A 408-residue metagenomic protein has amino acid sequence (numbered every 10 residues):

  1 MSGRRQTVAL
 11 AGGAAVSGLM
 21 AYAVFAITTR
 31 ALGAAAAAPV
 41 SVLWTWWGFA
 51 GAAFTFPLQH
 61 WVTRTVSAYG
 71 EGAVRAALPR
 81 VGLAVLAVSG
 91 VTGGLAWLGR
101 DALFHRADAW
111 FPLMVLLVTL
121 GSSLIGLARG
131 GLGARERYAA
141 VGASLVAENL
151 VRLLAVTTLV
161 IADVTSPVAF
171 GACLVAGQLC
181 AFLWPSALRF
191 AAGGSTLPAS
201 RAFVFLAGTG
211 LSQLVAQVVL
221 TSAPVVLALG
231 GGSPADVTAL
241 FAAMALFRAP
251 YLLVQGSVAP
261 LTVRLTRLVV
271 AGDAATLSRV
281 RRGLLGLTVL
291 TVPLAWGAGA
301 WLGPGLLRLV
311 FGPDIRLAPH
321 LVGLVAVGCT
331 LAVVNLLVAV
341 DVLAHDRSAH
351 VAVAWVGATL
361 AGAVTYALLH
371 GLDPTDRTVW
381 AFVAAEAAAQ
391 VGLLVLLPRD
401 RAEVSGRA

Functional and structural regions predicted by a protein language model:
S2-Q59, A207-P234, F382: Signature of the first transmembrane helix
G3, A139-A143, P167-L174, C180-T221 (+3 more regions): Interhelical loop/hinge segments that connect adjacent transmembrane helices in multipass membrane
R5-S17, A21, L43-G48, A52-R100 (+3 more regions): Membrane-water interface segments that mark the loop-to-transmembrane alpha-helix transition
A34-A35, G99-V115, P234, W301-T330: Interfacial segments at transmembrane-helix termini and the short loops linking adjacent helices
W44-A52, A216, G231, A235 (+3 more regions): Transmembrane helix-bundle signature of multi-pass secondary active exporters and lipid flippases
F54-G70, A243, F247, Y251-G272 (+1 more regions): Helix-loop junctions and terminal segments of transmembrane helices in multi-pass membrane transport/translocation
T65, G70, G121-A143, V327-A354: Membrane-interface junctions at transmembrane-helix termini in multi-pass inner-membrane proteins
A109-L116, G142-A191, G357-A361, T375-D400: Hydrophobic alpha-helical transmembrane segments
